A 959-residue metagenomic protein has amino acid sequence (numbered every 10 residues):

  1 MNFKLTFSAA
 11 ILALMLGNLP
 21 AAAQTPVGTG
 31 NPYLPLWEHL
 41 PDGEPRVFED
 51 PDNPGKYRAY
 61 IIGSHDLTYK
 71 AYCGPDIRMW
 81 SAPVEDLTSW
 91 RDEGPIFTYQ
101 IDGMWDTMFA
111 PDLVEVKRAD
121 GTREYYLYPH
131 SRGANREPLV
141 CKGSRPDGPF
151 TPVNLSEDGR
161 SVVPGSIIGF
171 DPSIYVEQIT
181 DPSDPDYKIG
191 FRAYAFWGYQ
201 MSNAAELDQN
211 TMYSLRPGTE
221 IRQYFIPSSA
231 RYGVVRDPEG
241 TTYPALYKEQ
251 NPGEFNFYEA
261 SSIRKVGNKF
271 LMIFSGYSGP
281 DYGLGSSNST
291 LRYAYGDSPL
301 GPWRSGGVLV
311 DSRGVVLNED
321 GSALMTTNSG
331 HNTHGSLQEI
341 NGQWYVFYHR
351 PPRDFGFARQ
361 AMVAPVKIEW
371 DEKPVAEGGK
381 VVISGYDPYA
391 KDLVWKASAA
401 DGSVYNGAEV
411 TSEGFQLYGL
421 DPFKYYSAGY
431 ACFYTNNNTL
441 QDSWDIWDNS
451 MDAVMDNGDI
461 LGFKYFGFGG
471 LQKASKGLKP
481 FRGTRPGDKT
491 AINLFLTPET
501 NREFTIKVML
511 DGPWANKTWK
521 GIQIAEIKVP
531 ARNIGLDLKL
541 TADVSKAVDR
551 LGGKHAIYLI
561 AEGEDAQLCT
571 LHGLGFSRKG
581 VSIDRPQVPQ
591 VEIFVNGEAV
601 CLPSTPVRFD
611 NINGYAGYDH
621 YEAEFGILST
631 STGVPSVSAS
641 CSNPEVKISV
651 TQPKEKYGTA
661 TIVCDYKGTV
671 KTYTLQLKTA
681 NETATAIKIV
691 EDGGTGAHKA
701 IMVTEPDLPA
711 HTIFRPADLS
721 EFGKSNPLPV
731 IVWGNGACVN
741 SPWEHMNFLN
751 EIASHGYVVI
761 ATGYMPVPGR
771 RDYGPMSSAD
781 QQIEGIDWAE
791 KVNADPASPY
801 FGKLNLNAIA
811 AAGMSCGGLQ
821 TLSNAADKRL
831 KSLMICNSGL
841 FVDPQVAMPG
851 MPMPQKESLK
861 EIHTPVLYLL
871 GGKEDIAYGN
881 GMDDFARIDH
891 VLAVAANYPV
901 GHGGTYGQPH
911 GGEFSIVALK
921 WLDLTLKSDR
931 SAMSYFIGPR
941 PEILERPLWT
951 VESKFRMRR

Functional and structural regions predicted by a protein language model:
Q24-I583: Carbohydrate-active catalytic/glycan-binding domains of CAZyme proteins, especially the secreted or lumenal ectodomains
G402, V900-G903, Q908-R959: Alpha/beta-hydrolase-fold serine-hydrolase catalytic core, especially in secreted/extracellular enzymes
S582-E682: Beta-rich interaction/scaffold domains
A680-N726: N-terminal cap/lid segment of alpha/beta-hydrolase-fold proteins
S720-P727, Y773-S815, L819: Gly/Ser-rich "nucleophile elbow"/oxyanion-hole loop immediately N-terminal to the catalytic nucleophile in hydrolases
S725-G736: Short beta-strand element of the alpha/beta-hydrolase
W743-A761: Short amphipathic alpha-helix adjacent to the substrate-entry channel of hydrolases
K831-Q908: The feature captures the conserved acid-bearing segment of alpha/beta-hydrolase catalytic domains
